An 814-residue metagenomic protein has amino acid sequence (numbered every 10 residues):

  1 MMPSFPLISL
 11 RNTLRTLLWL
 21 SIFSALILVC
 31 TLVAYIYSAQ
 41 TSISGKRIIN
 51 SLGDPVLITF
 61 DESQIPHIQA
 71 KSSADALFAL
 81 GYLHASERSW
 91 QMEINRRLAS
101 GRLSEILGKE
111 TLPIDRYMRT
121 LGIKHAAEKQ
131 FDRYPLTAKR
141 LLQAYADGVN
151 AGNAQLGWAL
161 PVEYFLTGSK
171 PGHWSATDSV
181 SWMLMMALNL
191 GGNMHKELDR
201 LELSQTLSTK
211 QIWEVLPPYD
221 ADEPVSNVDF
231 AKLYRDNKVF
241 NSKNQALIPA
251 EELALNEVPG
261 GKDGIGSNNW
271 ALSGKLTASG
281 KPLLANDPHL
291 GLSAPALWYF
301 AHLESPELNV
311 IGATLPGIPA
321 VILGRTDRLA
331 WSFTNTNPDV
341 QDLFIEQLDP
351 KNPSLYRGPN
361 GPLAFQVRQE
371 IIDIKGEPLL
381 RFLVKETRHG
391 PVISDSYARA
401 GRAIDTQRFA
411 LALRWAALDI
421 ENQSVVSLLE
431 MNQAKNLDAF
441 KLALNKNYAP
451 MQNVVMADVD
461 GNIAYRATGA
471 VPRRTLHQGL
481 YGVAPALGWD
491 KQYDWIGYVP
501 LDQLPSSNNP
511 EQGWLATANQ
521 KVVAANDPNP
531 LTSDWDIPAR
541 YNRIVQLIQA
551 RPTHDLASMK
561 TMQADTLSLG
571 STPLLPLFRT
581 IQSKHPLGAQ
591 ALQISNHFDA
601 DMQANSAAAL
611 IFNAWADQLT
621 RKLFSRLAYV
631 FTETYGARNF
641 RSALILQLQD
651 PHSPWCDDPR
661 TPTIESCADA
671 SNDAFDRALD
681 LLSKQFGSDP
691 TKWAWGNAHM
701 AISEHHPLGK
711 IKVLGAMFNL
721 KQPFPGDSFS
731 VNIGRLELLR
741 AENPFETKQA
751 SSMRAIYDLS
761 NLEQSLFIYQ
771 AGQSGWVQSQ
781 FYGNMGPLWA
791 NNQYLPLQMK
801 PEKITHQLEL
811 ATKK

Functional and structural regions predicted by a protein language model:
P6-L26: N-terminal Sec-pathway targeting helices
T16-W19, L32-L283, P288-G291, E307 (+3 more regions): Substrate-recognition/specificity elements adjacent to catalytic centers across diverse enzyme folds
A70, D75-L107, S332-L383, D490-R540 (+1 more regions): Gly/Pro-rich active-site capping loops and adjacent beta-alpha segments that organize cofactor/substrate pockets
A76-A79, Y117, A126-K139, R414 (+4 more regions): Second-shell loop/turn segments in exported
K262-G264, S305-A320, G324-L329, F333-L487: Glycine- and hydrophobic-rich flexible loops that cap the catalytic core of alpha/beta enzyme folds
P391-Y397, R402-A403, F409, K446-R551 (+4 more regions): Hydrophobic alpha-helical segments
P530-G588, S671-K814: Terminal end segments
W615-N697: Charged, long alpha-helical assembly modules
